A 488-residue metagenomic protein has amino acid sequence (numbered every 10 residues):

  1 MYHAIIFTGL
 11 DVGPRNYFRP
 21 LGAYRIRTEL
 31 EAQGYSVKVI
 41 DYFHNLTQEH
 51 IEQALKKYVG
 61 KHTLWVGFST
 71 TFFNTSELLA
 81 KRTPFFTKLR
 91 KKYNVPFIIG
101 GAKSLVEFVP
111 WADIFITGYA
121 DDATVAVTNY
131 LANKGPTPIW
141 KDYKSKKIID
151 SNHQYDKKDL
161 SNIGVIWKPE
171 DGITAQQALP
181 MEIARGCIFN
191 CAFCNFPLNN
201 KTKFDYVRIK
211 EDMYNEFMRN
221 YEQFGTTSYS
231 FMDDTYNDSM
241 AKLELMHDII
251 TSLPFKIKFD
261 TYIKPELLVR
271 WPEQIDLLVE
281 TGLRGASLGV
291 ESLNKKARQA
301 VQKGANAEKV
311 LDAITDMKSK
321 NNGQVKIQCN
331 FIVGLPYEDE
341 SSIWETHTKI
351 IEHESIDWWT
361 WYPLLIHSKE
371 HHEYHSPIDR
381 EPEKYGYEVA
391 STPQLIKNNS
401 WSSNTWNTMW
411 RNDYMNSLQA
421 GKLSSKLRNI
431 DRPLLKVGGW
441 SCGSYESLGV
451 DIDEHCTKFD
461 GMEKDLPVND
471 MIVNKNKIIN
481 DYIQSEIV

Functional and structural regions predicted by a protein language model:
M1-F7, E31, S36, Q48-L64 (+3 more regions): Radical SAM enzyme core and accessory elements
H3-P14, F68-T71: Nucleotide-activated donor-dependent transferases that construct or modify glycoconjugates
I5, D11-V12, A132-I183, V488: N-terminal [4Fe-4S]-dependent radical SAM core
E29-L30, S36-H153: Glycine-rich beta-alpha loop elements in corrinoid/cobalamin-binding modules across cobalamin-dependent enzymes
N45, K264-E266, E291-A300, I314-S342 (+3 more regions): Conserved strand-turn element in the central/C-terminal portion of the radical SAM core barrel that lines
L89-I99, K256-F259, G323-I327: Short beta-strand/loop segments at the ligand-binding rim of alpha/beta enzyme cores
V106-P110, P336-E352: Catalytic cores of alpha/beta
L160-Q324, V333: Radical SAM [4Fe-4S] cluster-binding motif and immediate context
